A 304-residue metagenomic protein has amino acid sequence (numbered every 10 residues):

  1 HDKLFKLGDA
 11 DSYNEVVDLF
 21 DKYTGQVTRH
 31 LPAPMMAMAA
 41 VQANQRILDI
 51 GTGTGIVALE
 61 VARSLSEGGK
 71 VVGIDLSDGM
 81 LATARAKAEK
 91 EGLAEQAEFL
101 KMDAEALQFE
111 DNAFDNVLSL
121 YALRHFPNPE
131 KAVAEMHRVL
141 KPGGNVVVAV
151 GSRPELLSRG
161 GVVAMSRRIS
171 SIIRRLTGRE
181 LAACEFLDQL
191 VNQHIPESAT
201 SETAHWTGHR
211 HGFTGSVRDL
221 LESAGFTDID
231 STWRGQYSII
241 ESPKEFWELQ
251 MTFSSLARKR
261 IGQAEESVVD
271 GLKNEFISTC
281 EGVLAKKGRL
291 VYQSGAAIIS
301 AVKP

Functional and structural regions predicted by a protein language model:
D2, D9, V16-L19, Y23 (+1 more regions): C-terminal helical/coil "lid" or tail adjacent to the Rossmann-like core of SAM-dependent
Q26-Q45, E60: Conserved alpha-helix/loop element of class I SAM-dependent methyltransferases that forms part of the SAM/SAH-binding
R46-L107, K131: Class I SAM-dependent methyltransferase SAM/SAH-binding core
E67-G68, L140-N145: Short glycine-dipeptide loop
E105-N116: A short acidic, Gly/Pro-enriched loop at the edge of an enzyme's catalytic core that lines a small-molecule cofactor
D115-E130, S152: A short SAM/SAH-binding and catalytic strip from SAM-dependent methyltransferases
E130-P142: A short glycine-rich, Lys/Arg-flanked "PGG" loop and its adjoining helix->strand segment in the class I
N145-P196: Conserved class I S-adenosyl-L-methionine
